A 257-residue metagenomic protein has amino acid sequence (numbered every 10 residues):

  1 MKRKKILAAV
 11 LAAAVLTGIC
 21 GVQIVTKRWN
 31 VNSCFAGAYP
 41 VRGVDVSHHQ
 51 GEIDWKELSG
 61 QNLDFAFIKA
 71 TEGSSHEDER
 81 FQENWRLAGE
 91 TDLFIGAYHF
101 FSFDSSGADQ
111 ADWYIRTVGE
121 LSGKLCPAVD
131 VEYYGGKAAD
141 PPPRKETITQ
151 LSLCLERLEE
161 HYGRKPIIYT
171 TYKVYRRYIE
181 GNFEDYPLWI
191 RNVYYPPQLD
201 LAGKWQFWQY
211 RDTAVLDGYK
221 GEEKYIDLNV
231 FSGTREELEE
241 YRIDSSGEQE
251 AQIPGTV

Functional and structural regions predicted by a protein language model:
M1-I19, Q23: N-terminal Sec-pathway targeting helices
G21-V31: Hydrophobic single-pass membrane-insertion segments
V31, A36-I53, I68-L153, E159-H161: Substrate-binding cleft of extracellular glycoside hydrolase catalytic domains
A38-G51, K56, F183-V257: Functionally critical loop-and-helix segments that line ligand-binding/catalytic clefts of soluble enzyme domains
N62, A70, G89-D92, V118 (+6 more regions): Sec/Tat-exported extracytoplasmic proteins
N62-F65, D92-L93, G123, N182-W189 (+1 more regions): Glycine-enriched alpha-helix->loop->beta-strand junction motifs that scaffold or abut catalytic
C126-L201: Catalytic domains of cell-wall/extracellular-matrix polysaccharide-remodeling enzymes, centered on de-N-acetylation
